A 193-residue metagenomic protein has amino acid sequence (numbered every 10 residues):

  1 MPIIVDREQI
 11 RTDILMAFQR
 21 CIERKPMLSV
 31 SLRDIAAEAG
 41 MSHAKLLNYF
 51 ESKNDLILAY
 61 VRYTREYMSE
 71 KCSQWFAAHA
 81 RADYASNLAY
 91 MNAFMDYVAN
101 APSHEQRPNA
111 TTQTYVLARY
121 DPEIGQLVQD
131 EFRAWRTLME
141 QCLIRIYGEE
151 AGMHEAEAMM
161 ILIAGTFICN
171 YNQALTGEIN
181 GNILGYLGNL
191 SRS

Functional and structural regions predicted by a protein language model:
M1-Q9: N-terminal intrinsically disordered/low-complexity leader segments
D13, A17, C21-A59: Helix-turn-helix
D13, A17-R24, K71-Q74, A78 (+3 more regions): Solvent-exposed, amphipathic alpha-helical segments
D13, A89, A93, A110-Q113 (+2 more regions): Amphipathic alpha-helical interaction segments
A59, S73-E105, A156-M159: Hydrophobic alpha-helical connector segments
R62-S69: Short, basic, alpha-helical segments at the C-terminal edge of helix-turn-helix-like DNA-binding modules
S69, P102-T112, R119-Y147, E157: Amphipathic alpha-helical packing segments from all-alpha helical-bundle domains
G125-Q129, R145-S193: Hydrophobic/aromatic-rich alpha-helical bundle segments in the mid-to-C-terminal region
